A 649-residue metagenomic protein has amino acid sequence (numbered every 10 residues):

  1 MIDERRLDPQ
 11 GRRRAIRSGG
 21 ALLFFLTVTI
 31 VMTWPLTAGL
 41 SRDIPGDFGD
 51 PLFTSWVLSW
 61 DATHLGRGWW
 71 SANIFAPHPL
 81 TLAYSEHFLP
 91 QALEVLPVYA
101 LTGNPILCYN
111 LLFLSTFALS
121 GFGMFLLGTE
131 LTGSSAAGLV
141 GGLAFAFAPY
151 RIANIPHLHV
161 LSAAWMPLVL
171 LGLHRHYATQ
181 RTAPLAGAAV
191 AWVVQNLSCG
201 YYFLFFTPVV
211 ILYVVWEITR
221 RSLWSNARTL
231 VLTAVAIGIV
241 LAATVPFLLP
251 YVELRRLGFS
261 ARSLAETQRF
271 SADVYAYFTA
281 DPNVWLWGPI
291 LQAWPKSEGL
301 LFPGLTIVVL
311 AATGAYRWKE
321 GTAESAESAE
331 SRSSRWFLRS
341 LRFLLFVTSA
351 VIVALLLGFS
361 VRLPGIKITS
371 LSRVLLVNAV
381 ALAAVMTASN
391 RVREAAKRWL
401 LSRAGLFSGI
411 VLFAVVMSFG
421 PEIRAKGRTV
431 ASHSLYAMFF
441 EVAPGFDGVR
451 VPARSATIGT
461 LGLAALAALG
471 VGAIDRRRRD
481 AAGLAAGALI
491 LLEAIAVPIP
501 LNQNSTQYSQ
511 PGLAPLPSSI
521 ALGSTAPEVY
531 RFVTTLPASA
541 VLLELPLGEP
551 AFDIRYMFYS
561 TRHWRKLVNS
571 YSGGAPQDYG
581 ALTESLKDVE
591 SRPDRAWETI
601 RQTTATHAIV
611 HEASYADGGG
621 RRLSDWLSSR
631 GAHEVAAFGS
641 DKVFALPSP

Functional and structural regions predicted by a protein language model:
T29-S120, A144-A163, Q268-P295, A425-A443 (+1 more regions): Membrane-interface coil-to-helix junctions
F48-H64, G238, V245-W318, G358-R362 (+4 more regions): Periplasmic/ER-lumenal interhelical loops and adjacent helix-loop junctions in multi-pass membrane proteins
L111-L131, A465-L469: Transmembrane-helix motifs of polytopic, lipid-linked glycan transferases
M124-F147, R478-G487: Transmembrane-helix signature of polytopic, membrane-embedded enzymes that assemble or transfer cell-envelope glycans
V169-A186: Membrane-interface transmembrane helices that cradle and orient dolichyl/undecaprenyl
R175-Y177, F205-I239, R317-T322, V385-A396: Perimembrane helix-loop-helix junctions
A234-I239, R332-R335, R339-L344, A465 (+1 more regions): Signature aromatic-anchored transmembrane alpha helix within multi-pass, membrane-resident enzymes that catalyze glycan
D475, A488-P649: Extracytoplasmic
